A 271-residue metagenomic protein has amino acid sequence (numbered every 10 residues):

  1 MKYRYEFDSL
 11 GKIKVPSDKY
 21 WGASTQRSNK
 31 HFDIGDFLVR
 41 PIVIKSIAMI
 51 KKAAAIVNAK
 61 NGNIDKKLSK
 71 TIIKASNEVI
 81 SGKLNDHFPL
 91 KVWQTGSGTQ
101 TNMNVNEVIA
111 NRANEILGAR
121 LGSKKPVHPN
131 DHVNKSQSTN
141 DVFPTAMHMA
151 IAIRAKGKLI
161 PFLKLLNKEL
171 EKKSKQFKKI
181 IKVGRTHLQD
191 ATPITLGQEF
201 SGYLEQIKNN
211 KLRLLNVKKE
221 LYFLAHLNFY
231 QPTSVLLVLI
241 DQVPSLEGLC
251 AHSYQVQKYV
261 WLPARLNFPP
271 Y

Functional and structural regions predicted by a protein language model:
M1-Y271: Conserved, well-structured ligand/cofactor-binding cores
